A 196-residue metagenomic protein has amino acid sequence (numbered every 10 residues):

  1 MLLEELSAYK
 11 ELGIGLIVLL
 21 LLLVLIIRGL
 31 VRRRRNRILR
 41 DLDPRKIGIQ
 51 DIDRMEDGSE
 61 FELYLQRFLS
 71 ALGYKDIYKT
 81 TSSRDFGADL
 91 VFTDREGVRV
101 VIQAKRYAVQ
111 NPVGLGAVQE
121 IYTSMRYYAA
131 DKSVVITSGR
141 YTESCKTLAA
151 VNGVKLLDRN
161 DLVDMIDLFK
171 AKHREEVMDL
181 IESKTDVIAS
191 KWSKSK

Functional and structural regions predicted by a protein language model:
M1-F86, V91-K196: Mixed-charge (Asp/Glu-Lys/Arg
